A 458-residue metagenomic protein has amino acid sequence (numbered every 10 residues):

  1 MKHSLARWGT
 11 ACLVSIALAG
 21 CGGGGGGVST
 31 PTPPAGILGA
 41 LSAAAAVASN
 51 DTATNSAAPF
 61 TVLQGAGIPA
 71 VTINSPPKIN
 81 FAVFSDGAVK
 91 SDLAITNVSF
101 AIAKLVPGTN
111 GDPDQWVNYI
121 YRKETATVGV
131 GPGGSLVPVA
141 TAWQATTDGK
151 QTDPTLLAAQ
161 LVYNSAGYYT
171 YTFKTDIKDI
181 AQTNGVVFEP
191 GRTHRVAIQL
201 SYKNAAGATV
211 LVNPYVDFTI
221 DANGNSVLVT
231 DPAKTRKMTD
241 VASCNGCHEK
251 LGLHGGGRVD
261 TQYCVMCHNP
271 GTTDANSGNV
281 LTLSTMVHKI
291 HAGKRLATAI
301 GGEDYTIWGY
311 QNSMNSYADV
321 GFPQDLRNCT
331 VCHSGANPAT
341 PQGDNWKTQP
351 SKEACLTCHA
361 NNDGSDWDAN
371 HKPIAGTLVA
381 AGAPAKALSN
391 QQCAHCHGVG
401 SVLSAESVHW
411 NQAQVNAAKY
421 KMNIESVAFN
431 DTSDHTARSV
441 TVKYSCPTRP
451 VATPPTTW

Functional and structural regions predicted by a protein language model:
M1-A19: Sec-dependent bacterial lipoprotein signal peptides
V14-N50, K386-N390, A394, G398-Q412: Bacterial Sec-dependent N-terminal signal peptides
G23, G246-E249, M266-N269, V331-S334 (+3 more regions): Disulfide-rich extracellular modules and peptides
A43-V71, H409-H435: Low-complexity, acidic Ser/Thr/Pro/Gly-rich terminal tails and inter-domain linkers that flank the onset of structured
P59, T72-T348, H435-W458: Extended surface/linker regions that mediate inter-domain or inter-protein docking in multi-component redox
P270-Q311, C355-H395, I424-A437: Short Fe-S-cluster ligation motifs
G321-K372, H395, S401: Extracellular low-complexity, Gly/Ser/Thr-rich intrinsically disordered linkers and protease-sensitive activation/hinge
N362-N370, G398-I424: A structural signal for beta-strand and strand-to-loop patches characteristic of beta-rich domains
